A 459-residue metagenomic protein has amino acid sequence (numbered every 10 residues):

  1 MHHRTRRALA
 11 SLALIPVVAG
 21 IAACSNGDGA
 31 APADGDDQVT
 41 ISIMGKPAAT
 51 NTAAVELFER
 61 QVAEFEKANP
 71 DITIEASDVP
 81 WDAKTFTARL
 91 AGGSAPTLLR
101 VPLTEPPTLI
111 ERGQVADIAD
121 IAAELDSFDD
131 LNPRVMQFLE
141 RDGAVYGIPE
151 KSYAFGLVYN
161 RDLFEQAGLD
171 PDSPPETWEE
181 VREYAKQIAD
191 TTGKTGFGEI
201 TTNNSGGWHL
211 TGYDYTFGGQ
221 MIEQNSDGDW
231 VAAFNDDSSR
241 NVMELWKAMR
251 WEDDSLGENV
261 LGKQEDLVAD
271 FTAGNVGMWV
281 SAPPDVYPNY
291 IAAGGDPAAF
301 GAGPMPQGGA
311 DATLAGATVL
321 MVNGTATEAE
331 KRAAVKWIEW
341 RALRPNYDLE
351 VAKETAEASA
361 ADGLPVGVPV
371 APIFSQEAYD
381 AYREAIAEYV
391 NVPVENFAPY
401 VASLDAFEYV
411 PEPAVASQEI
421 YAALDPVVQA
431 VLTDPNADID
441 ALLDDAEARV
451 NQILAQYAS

Functional and structural regions predicted by a protein language model:
H2-T108, P171, A329, L349 (+4 more regions): Conserved N-terminal structural module of periplasmic/extracytoplasmic solute-binding proteins
L103-G156, H209, Y213-T216, A299-G303: Hinge/lid segment of periplasmic solute-binding proteins
P106, H209-Y215, E244-W340: Extracytoplasmic/periplasmic substrate-binding proteins
A116-L131, P174-E176, F197-T201, G219-N241 (+2 more regions): Short, solvent-exposed loop/beta-turn-alpha elements that line the ligand-binding surface or hinge of extracytoplasmic
D142-E150, F155, E179-V231, V268 (+1 more regions): Extracytoplasmic/periplasmic solute-binding protein
E165, E388-S459: Conserved C-terminal helix/tail region of periplasmic/extracytoplasmic solute-binding proteins
Y184-Q187, G228-V260: Glycine-centered hinge/linker elements that transmit conformational signals in sensory and ligand-binding systems
D285, N289-D296, G309-L314, V322-A422: C-terminal lobe and pocket-closing loops of periplasmic/extracytoplasmic Venus-flytrap solute-binding proteins
